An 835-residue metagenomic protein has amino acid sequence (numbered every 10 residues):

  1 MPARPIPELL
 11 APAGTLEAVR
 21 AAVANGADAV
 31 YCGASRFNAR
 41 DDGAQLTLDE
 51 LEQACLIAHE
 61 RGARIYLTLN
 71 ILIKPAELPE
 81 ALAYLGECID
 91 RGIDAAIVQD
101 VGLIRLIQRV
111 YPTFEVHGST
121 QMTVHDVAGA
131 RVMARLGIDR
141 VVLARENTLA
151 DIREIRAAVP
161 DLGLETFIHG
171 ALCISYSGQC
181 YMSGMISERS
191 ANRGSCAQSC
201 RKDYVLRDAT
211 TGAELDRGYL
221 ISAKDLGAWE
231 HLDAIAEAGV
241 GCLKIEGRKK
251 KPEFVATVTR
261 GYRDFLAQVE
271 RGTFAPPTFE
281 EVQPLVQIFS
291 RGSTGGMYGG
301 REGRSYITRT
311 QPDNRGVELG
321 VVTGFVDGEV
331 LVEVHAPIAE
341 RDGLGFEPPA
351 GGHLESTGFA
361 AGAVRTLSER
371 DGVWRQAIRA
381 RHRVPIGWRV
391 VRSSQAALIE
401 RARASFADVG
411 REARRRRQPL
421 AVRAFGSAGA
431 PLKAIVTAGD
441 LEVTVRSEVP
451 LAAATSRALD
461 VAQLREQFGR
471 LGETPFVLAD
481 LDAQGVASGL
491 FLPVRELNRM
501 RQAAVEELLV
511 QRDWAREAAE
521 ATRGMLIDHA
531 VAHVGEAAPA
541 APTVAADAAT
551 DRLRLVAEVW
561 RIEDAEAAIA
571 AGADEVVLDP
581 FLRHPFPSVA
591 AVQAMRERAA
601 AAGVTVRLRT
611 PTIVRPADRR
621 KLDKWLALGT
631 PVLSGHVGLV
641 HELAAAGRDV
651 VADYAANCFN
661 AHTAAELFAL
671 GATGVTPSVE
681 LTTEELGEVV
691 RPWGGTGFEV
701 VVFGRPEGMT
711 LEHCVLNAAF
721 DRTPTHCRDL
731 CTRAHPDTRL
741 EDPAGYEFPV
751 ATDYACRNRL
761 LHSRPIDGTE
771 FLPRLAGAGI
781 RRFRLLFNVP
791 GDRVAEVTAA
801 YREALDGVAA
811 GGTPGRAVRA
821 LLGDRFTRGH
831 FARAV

Functional and structural regions predicted by a protein language model:
M1-A24, A29-R40, C55, R61-I71 (+6 more regions): Surface-exposed amphipathic alpha-helical tracts and adjacent flexible/coil segments at the periphery of soluble enzymes
L46-E52: Glycine-rich, highly charged phosphate/nucleotide-binding loops
Q108: Short glycine-biased active-site loop of nucleotidyltransferases that positions the nucleotide triphosphate and helps
Y111: Conserved phosphotransfer cores of two-component systems
V124-D126, G227-A228: Active-site glycine-rich loop that binds ribose-phosphate moieties when present
